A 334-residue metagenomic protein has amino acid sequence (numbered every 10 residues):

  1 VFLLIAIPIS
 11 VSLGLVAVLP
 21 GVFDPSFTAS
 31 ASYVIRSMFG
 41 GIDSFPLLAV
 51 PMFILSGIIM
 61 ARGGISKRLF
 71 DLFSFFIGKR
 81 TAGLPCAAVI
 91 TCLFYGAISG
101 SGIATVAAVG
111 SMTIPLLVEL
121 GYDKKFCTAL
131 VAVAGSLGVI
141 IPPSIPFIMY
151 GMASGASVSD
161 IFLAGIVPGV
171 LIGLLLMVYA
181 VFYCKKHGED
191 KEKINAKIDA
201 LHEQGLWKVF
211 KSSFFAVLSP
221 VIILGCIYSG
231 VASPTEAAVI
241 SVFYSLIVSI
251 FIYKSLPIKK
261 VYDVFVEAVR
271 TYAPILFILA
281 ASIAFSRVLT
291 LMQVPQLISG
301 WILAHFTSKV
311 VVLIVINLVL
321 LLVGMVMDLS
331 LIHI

Functional and structural regions predicted by a protein language model:
V1-I334: Alpha-helical transmembrane segments of multi-pass membrane transport proteins
